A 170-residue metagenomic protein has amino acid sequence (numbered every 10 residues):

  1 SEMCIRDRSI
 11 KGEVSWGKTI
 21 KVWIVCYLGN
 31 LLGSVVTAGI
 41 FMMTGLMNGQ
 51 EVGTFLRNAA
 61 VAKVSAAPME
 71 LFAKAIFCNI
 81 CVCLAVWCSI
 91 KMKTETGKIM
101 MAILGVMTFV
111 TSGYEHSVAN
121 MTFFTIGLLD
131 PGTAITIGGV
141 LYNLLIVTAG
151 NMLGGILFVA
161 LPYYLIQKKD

Functional and structural regions predicted by a protein language model:
E2-I5: Short, small-residue-biased leader/transition segments that mark boundaries at the very start of proteins
D7-K18, V22, R57-A62, V86 (+1 more regions): Short amphipathic alpha-helical coupling elements at transmembrane boundaries
K21-G29, G33, I146, G150: Alpha-helical transmembrane segments of multi-pass membrane proteins
N30-V52: Transmembrane alpha-helix/helix-exit interface in multi-pass inner-membrane proteins
T44-L71: Membrane-interface interhelical connector segments
I80-K91: Alpha-helical transmembrane segments in multipass membrane proteins, preferentially the mid-helix core
K93-T108: Internal alpha-helical transmembrane segments of multi-pass membrane proteins
F109-Y163, K168-K169: C-terminal transmembrane helix-loop-helix hairpin of multi-pass membrane proteins
